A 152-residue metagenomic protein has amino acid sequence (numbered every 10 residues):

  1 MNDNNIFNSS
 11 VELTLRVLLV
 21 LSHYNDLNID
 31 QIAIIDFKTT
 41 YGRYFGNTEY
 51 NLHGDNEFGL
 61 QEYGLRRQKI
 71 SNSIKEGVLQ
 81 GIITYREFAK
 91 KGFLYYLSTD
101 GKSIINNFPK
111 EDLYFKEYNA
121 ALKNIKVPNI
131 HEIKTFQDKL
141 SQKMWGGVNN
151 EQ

Functional and structural regions predicted by a protein language model:
M1-D55, G59-Q61: Short, amphipathic alpha-helical interface elements at domain boundaries that mediate macromolecular binding
M1-L18, S71, A120-P128, E132-Q137: Amphipathic repeat-derived elements
N28-Q31, T84-Y85, Y96: A structural signal for short, well-ordered beta-strand segments and their strand-loop junctions that often border
G42-G46, G81-Y85, F108, D112: Amphipathic alpha-helical interaction segments
I70-G81: Basic amphipathic alpha-helical segments that dock to polyanions
R86-K110: Accessory beta->alpha helical hairpin/"wing" motif in late/C-terminal subdomains of nucleic-acid enzymes
P109-Q152: Exposed, interaction-prone assembly regions rather than primary DNA-binding/catalytic cores
